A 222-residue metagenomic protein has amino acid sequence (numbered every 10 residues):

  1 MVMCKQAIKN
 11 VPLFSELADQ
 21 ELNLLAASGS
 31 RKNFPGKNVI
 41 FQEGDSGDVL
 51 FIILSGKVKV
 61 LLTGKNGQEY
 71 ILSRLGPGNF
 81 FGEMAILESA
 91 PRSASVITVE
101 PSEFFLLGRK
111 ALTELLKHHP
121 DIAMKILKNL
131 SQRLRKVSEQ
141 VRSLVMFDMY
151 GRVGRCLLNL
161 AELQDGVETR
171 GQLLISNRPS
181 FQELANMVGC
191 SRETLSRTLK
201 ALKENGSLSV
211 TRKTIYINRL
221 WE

Functional and structural regions predicted by a protein language model:
M1-G36, A85-I86, H118: Cyclic nucleotide-binding regulatory module and flanking cytosolic helices
K37, D48-L61, P77-G78: Glycine- and acidic-residue-biased ligand/ion/polar-headgroup-sensing regions
I40-D45: Short phosphate-coordinating micro-motif centered on Lys-Gly-acidic
V58-I71: A short beta-strand-loop-beta hairpin characteristic of the jelly-roll/cupin
I71-S131, R135: Cyclic-nucleotide recognition modules
M149, L160-E222: Phosphate-/nucleic-acid-contacting segments
